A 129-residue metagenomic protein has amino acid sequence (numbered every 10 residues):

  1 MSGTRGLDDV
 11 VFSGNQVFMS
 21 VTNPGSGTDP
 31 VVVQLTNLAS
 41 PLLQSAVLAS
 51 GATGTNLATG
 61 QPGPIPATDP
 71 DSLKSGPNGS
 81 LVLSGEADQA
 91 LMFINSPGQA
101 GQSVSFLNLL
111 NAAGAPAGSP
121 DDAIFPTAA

Functional and structural regions predicted by a protein language model:
M1-S2, A39-Q61, G101-G114: Beta-propeller fold detector
S2-V17, G54-L81, A112-A129: Beta-rich, blade/repeat-based domains predominating in secreted/periplasmic proteins but also intracellular
V11-S13, T28, V33, S45-G51: Active-site cradle of extracellular carbohydrate-active enzymes
V21-G25, E86-A87: Short loop/turn segments immediately following the C-termini of beta-strands
S26-Q34, Q89-N95: Structural motif
L38, G76, N95-S96: Acidic surface patches and DE-rich sequence motifs
P66, G85-D88: Short linear, low-complexity motifs centered on an aromatic residue
Q89, I94-G114, F125-A129: Extracellular or exported targeting regions of proteins
